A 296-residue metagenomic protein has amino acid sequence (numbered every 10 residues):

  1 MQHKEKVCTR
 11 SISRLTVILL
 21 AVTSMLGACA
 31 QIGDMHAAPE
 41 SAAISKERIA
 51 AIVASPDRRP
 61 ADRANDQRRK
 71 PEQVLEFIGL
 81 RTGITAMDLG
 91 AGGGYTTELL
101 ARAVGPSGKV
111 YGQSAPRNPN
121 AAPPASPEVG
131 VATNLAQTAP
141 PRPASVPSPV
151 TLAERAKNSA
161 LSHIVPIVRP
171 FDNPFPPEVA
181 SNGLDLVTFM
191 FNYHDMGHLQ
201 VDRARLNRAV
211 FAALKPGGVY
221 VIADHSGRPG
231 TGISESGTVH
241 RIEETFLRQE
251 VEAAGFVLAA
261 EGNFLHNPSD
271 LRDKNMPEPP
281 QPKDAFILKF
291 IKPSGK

Functional and structural regions predicted by a protein language model:
A30-I32: Bacterial signal peptide processing site
R48-F77, R81: Class I SAM-dependent methyltransferase Rossmann-like catalytic core, especially the SAM/SAH-binding loop
G83-G92: Conserved class I S-adenosyl-L-methionine
A101-R102, R203-P216: A short glycine-rich, Lys/Arg-flanked "PGG" loop and its adjoining helix->strand segment in the class I
L161, P176-V187: A short acidic, Gly/Pro-enriched loop at the edge of an enzyme's catalytic core that lines a small-molecule cofactor
L184-V201: A short SAM/SAH-binding and catalytic strip from SAM-dependent methyltransferases
G217-H225: Conserved beta-strand signature within the Rossmann-like core of class I S-adenosyl-L-methionine
S269-K296: Core SAM-dependent methyltransferase catalytic element
